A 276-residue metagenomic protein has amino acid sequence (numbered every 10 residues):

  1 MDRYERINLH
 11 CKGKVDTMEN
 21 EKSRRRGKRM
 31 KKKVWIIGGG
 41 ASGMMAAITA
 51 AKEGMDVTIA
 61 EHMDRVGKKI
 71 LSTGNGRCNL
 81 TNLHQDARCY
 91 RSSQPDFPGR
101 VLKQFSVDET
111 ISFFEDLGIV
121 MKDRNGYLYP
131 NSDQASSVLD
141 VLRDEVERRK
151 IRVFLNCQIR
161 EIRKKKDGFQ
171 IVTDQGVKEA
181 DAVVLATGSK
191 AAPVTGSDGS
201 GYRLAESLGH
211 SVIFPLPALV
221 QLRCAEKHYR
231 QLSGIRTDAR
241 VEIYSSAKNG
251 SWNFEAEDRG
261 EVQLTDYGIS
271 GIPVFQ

Functional and structural regions predicted by a protein language model:
R3-E19: Short, positively charged and aromatic/hydrophobic N-terminal segments
K33-I59: N-terminal Rossmann-like FAD-binding beta1-loop-alpha1 element of flavoenzymes
I36, G40-S42, R65, S189-A191: Residue-level detector of alpha-helix initiation sites
I37, S72, L185-A186: Redox-cofactor binding/interface segments in oxidoreductases and associated redox assembly factors
A51-N75: Glycine-rich FAD pyrophosphate-binding loop
N75-N125: Glycine-rich active-site loop/strand segments that organize a redox cofactor
Q104-A182: Feature captures the FAD/FMN-dependent oxidoreductase FAD-binding
R148-Q276: Predominantly flavin-linked oxidoreductase catalytic cores and closely associated redox partners
